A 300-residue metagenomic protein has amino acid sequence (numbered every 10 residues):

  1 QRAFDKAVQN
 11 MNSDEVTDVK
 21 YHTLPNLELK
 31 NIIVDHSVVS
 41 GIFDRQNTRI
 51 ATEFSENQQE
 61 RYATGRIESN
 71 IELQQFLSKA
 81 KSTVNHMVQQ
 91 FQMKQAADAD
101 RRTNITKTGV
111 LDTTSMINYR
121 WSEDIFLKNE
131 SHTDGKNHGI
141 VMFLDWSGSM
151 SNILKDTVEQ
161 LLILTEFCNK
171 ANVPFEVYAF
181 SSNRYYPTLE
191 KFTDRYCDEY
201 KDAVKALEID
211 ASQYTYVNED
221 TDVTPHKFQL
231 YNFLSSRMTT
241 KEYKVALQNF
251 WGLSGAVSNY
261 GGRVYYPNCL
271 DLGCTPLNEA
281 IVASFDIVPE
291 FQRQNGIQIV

Functional and structural regions predicted by a protein language model:
A3-V300: Acidic, glycine-rich A-domain
